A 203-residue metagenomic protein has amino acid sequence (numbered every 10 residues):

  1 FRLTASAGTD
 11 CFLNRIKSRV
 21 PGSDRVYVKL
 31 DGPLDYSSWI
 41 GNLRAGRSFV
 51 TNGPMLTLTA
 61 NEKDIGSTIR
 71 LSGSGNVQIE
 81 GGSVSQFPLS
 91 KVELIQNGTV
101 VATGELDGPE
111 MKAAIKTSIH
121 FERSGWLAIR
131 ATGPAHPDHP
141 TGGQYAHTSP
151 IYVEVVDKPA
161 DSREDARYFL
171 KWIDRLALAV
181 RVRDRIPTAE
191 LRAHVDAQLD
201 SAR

Functional and structural regions predicted by a protein language model:
F1-A5, T9-R203: C-terminal functional module detector
